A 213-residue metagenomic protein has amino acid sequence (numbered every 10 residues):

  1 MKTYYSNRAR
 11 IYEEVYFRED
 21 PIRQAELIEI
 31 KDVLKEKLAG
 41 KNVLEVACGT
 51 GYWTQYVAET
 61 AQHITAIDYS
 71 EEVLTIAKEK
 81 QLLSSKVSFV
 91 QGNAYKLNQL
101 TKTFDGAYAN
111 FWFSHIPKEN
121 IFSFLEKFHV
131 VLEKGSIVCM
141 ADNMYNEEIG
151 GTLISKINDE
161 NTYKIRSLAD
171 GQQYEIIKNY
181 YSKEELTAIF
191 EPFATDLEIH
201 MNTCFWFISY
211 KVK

Functional and structural regions predicted by a protein language model:
M1-L38: Conserved class I S-adenosyl-L-methionine
L44, C48-K96: Class I SAM-dependent methyltransferase SAM/SAH-binding core
T50, Y174-K211: Conserved Class I S-adenosyl-L-methionine
Y108: A conserved beta-strand element that flanks and buttresses the S-adenosyl-L-methionine
F111-W112: Short catalytic micro-motifs in class I SAM-dependent methyltransferases
F122-K134: A short glycine-rich, Lys/Arg-flanked "PGG" loop and its adjoining helix->strand segment in the class I
A141-I189: C-terminal alpha-helical "lid/dimerization" subdomain adjacent to the S-adenosyl-L-methionine
